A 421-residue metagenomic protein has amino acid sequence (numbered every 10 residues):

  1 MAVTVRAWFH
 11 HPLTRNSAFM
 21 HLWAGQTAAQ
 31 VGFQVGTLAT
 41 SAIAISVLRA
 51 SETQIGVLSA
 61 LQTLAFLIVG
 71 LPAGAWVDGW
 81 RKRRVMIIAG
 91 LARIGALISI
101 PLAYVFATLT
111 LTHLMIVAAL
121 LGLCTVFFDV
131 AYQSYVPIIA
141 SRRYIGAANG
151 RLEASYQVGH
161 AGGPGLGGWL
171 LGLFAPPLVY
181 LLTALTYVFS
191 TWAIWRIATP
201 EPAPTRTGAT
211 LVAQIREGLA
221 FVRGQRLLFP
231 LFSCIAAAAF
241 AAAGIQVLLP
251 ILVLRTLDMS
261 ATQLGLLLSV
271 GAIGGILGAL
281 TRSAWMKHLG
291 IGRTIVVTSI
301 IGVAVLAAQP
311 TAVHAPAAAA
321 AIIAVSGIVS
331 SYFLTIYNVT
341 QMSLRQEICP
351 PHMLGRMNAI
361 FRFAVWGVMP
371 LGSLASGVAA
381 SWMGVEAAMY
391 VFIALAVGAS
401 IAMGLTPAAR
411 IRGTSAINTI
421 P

Functional and structural regions predicted by a protein language model:
A2-M20, T199-S233, P421: Juxtamembrane intracellular "pre-TM" segments in multi-pass secondary transporters
V3, L67-L71, A75, G79 (+7 more regions): C-terminal transmembrane bundle of multi-pass solute transporters/carriers
H10-A42, S46, A119, R223-G244 (+1 more regions): Pair of pore-lining "gating" transmembrane helices in MFS-fold secondary transporters
T27, L109-F127, A236, A319-I336: Hydrophobic core of transmembrane alpha-helices in multi-pass small-molecule transporters, especially MFS/SLC-type
G36, R49-G56, G150, A261-L268 (+1 more regions): Small-residue hotspots at the loop-to-helix junctions and early N-terminal turns of transmembrane alpha-helices
A39-T53, V247-T262: Short amphipathic helix-loop junctions that connect adjacent transmembrane helices in Major Facilitator Superfamily/SLC
G56-T63, L268-A272: Short hydrophobic/aromatic, small-residue-rich stretches within specific transmembrane helices of secondary active
L111-G122, Y144-P202, S269, A321-A324 (+1 more regions): Hydrophobic alpha-helical transmembrane segments
